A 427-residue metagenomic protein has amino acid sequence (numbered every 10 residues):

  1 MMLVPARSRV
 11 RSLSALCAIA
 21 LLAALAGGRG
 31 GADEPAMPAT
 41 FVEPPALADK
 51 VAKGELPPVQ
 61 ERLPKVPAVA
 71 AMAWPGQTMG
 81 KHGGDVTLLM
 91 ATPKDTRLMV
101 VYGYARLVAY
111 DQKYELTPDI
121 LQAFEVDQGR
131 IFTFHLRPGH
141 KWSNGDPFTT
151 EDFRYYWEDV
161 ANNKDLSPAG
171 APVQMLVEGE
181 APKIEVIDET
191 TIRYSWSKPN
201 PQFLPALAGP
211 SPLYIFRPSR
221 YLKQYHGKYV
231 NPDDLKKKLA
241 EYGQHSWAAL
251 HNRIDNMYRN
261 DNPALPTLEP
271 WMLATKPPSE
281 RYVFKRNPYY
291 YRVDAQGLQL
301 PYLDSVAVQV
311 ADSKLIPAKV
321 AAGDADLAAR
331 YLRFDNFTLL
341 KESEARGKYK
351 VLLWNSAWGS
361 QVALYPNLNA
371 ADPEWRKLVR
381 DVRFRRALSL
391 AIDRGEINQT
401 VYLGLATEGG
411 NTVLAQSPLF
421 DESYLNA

Functional and structural regions predicted by a protein language model:
M1-T78, K183: Short, low-complexity disordered leader/linker segments with a strong preference for bacterial N-terminal type II
S12-S14, G30-M37, L47-D49, K53 (+8 more regions): Extracytoplasmic/periplasmic ligand-capture domains
V42, A46, P58, D234-K237 (+4 more regions): Exposed alpha-helical structural elements
E43, V100-Y104, P277-E280: A short, compositionally biased
D49-K53, P57-Q128, E158, A264: N-terminal lobe/hinge region of extracytoplasmic solute-binding protein
P67-M90, F134-P147, Y221-D234: N-terminal short leaders/motifs
V100-G103, L107, G145, L235-A264: Edge beta-strand plus adjacent loop/short-helix module at the start of the mature soluble/periplasmic domain
P172-H251: Surface-exposed binding/hinge segments that line and control ligand-binding clefts or catalytic entry sites
